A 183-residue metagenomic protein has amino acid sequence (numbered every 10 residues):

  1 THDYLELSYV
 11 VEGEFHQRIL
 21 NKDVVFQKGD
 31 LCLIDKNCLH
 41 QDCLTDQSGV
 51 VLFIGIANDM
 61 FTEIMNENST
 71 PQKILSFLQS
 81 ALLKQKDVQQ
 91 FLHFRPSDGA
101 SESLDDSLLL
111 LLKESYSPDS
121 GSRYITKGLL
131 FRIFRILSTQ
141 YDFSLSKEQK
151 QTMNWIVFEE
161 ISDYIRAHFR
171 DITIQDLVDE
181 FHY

Functional and structural regions predicted by a protein language model:
T1-D30, C38, D46, T70-I74 (+1 more regions): Generic protein-terminus/edge-of-domain signal
E6-Y9, S103-S107, L129, I133-I136: Amphipathic, well-ordered alpha-helical segments in soluble domains
E12, K36, I56-N58: Residues immediately flanking
Q17, E63-I64, L145: Short acidic, gly/pro-rich beta-turn/loop elements at beta-sheet edges and active-site/ligand-binding grooves
C43-K113: A hydrophobic/aromatic-rich effector-binding and dimerization subdomain of bacterial HTH-type transcriptional regulators
Q90-G99, S115-D171, Q175-F181: Short, Lys/Arg-enriched, Trp-marked, Pro/Gly-tolerant hinge/linker segments that flank
